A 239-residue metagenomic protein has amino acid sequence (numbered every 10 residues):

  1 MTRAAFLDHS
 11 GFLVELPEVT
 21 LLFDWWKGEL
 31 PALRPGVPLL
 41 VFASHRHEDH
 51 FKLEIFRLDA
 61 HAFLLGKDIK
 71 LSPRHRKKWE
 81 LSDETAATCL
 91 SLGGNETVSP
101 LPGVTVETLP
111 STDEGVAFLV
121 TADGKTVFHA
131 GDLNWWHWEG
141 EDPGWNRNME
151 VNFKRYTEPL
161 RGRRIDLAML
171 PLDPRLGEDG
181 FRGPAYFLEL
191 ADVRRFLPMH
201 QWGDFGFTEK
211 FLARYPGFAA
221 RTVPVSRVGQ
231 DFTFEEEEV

Functional and structural regions predicted by a protein language model:
M1-G36, A87-R164, G229-V239: Core dinuclear metal-dependent hydrolase active-site scaffold
A5-S10, E84-V98, F181-V239: Binuclear metal-ion centers of metallo-dependent hydrolases, dominated by the metallo-beta-lactamase
L22, F42, L64, V127-A130 (+2 more regions): Structural motif
K27-R74, E158-M169: Active-site metal-binding motif and surrounding structural segment of the metallo-beta-lactamase
G28-L30, R46-F51, K70-R74, E96-S99 (+4 more regions): Active-site environment of divalent metal-dependent phosphoester hydrolases
K52-A60, H75-K78, G206-Y215: Metal-dependent catalytic neighborhoods of phosphoester/phosphodiester hydrolases
L64-E96: Glycine/small-residue-rich loop that forms an oxyanion/phosphate-binding "nest" at active or ligand-binding sites
N152-E158, G177-Y186: A short, acidic, amphipathic alpha-helical segment used as a generic capping/interface helix at domain edges
